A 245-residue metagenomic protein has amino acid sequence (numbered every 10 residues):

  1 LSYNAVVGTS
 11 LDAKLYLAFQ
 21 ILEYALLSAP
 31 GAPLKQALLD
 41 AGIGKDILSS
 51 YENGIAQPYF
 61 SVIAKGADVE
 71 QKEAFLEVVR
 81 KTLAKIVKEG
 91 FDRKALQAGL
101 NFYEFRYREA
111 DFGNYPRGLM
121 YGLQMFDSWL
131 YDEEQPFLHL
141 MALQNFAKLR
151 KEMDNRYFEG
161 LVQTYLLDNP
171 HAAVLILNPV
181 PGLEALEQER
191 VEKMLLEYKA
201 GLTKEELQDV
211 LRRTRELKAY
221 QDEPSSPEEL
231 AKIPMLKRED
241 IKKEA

Functional and structural regions predicted by a protein language model:
L1, K35-Q36, A98-N101, D127-A245: Proteolytic maturation boundary segments
L1-G8, K35-K151, P170-V180, Q188: M16 family metallopeptidases and their MPP-like homologs
D12-L17, E73-A74, A185-R190: Short conserved micro-motifs at the rims of enzyme active sites and ligand-binding pockets
K14-L26: Active/ligand-binding-proximal structured segments within catalytic/core domains that scaffold catalytic residues
E23-L27, Q36-L39: Generic alpha-helical structural context detector
